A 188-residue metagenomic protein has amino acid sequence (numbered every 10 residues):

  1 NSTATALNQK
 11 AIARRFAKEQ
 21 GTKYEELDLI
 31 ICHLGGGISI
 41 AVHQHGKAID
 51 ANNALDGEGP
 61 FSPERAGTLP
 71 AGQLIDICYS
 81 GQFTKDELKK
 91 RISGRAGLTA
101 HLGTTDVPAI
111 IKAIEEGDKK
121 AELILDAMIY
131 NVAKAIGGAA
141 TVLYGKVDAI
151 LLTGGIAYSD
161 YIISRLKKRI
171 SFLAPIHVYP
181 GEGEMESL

Functional and structural regions predicted by a protein language model:
N1-L29, G36-G37, H45, I49-T105 (+1 more regions): Glycine-rich phosphate-binding loop plus the immediately following alpha-helix
H33-S39, I156-D160, E184: Gly/Ser/Thr-rich loops at beta-strand to alpha-helix junctions that form or flank small-molecule/cofactor-binding
A41-N52, Y161-S171: Acidic-glycine-rich active-site phosphate/pyrophosphate-binding loop
K47, D106, A157, G183-E184: Short, glycine-/Ser/Thr-/acidic-enriched flexible segments
K90-G145: Adenine-nucleotide phosphate-binding core of ATP-dependent small-molecule kinases
Y144-I156: Short glycine-rich phosphate-binding loop at a beta-alpha junction
D160, S164-L188: Conserved phosphate-binding/catalytic loops in two-lobed NTP-binding clefts
